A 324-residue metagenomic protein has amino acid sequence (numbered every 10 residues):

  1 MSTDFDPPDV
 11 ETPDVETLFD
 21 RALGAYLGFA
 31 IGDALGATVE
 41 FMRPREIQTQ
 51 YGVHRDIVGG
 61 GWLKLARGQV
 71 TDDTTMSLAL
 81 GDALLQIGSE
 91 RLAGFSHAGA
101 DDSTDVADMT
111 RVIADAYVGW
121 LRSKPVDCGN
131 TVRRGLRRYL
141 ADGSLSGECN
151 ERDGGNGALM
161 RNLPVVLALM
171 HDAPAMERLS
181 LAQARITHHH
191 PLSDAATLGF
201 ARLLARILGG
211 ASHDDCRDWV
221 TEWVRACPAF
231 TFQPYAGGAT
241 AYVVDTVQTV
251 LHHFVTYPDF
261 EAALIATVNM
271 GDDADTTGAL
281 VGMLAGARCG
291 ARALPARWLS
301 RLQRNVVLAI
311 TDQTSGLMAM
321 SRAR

Functional and structural regions predicted by a protein language model:
M1-R324: Structured, active/binding-site neighborhoods that engage oxygen-rich ligands
